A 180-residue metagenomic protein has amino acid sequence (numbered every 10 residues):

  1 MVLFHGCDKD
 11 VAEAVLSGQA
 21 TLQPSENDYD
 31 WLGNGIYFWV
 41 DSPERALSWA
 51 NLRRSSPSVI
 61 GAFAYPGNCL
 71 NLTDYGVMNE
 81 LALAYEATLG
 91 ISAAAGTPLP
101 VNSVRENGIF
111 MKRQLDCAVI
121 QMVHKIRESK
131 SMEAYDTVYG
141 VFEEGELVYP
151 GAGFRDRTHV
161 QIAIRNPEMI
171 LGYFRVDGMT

Functional and structural regions predicted by a protein language model:
M1-L32, N51: ADP-ribose/NAD+-binding catalytic cleft of ART/PARP-like enzymes
G6, E13, G61-T180: Active-site and NAD+-binding cores of ADP-ribose-processing enzymes
S17, E44-A46, T73: Amphipathic, positively biased hydrophobic alpha-helical segments used for protein targeting and membrane insertion
Q23, R53-G61: Cytochrome P450 catalytic domain signature, combining two hallmark sequence patches
D30, S56-S58, F154-D156: A short, structural micro-pattern
N34-F38: A short, exposed loop/beta-hairpin motif centered on an aromatic-Gly-Thr core
V40-D41, A64: Short beta-strand-to-loop capping motifs
P43-S55: Short active-site loop/helix that positions an aromatic residue
